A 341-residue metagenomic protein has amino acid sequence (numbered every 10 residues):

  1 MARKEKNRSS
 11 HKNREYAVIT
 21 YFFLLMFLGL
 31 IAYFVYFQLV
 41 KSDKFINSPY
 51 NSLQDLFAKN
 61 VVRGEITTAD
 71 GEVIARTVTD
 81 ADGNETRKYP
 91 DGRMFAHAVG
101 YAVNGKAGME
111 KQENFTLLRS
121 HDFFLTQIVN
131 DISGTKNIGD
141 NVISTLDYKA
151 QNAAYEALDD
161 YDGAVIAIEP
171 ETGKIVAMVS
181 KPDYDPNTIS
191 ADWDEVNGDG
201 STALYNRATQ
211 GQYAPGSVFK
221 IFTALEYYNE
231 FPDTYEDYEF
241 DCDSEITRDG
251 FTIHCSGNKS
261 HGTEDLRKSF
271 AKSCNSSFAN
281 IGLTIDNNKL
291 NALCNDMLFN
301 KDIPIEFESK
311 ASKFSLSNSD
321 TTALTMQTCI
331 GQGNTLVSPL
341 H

Functional and structural regions predicted by a protein language model:
M1-W193, A203, Q212, Y238 (+1 more regions): Periplasmic/cell-envelope proteins involved in peptidoglycan metabolism and beta-lactam response
A2-R3, D70, E171-S217, F222-H341: Beta-lactam-recognizing serine transpeptidase/beta-lactamase-like catalytic domain environment
